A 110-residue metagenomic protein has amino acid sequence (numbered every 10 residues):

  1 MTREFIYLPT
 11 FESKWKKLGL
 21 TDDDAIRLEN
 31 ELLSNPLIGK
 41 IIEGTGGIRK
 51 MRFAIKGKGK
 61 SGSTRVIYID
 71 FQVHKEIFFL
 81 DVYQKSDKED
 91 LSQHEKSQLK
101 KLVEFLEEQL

Functional and structural regions predicted by a protein language model:
M1, D22, I26-R27, S34 (+3 more regions): Sequence/structural signature of beta-propeller domains
M1-D24: Arg/Lys-rich, positively charged N-terminal/basic patches that mediate binding to nucleic acids
F5-L8, A25-L33, G39-T45: N-terminal targeting/export leaders
G39-V82, D87: Basic/aromatic recognition patch in beta-strand/loop cores that engages polyanionic ligands
D70-L110: Enriched for short, Lys/Arg-rich terminal
